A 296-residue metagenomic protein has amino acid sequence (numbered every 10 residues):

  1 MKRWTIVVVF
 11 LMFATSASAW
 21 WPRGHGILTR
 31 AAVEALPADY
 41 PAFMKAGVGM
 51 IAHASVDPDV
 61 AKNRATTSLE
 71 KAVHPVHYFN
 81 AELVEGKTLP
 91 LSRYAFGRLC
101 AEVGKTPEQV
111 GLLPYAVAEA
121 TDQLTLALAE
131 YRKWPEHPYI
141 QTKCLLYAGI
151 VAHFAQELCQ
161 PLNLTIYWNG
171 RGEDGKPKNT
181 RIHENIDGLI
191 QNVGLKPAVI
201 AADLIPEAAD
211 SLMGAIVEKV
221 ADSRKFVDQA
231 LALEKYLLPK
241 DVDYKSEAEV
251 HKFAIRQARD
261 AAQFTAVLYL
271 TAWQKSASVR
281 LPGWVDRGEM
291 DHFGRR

Functional and structural regions predicted by a protein language model:
K2-V9: Sec-dependent signal peptide recognition, specifically the positively charged N-region followed immediately by
F10-L11, V33: Short, linear, compositionally biased motifs with a strong N-terminal bias
A14-S16: N-terminal signal peptide c-region/cleavage motif recognized by signal peptidases
S18-L146, I150, L164-R296: N-terminal, motif-rich segments that launch catalysis or mediate targeting to/interaction with membranes, typified by
I150, F154, L158-Q160: Catalytic glutamate of the conserved HExxH
